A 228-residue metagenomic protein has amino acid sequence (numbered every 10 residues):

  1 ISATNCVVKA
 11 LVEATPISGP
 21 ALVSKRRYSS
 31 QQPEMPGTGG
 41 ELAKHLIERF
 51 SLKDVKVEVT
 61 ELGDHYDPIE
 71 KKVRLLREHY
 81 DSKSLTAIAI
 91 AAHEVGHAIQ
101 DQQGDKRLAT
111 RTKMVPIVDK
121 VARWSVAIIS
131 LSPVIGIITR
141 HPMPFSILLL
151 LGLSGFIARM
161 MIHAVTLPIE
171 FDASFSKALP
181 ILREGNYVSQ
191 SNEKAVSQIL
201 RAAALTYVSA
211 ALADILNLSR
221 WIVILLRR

Functional and structural regions predicted by a protein language model:
I1-A3, S125-P142, D214-R228: Juxtamembrane "helix exit" motif at the C-terminal ends of alpha-helical transmembrane segments in multi-pass membrane
S2-S18: Low-acidity, Ser/Thr- and Arg-rich intrinsically disordered low-complexity segments
T4, I17, I88, A92 (+1 more regions): Hydrophobic faces of alpha-helical transmembrane segments in multi-pass integral membrane proteins
V7-V8, P36, F145, T166: Generic alpha-helix initiation/capping and coil-helix boundary signal
A21-V121, M161-R228: Polar-ligand-bearing catalytic/cofactor-coordination segments of membrane-embedded or membrane-tethered inner-membrane
I117-S176: Hydrophobic transmembrane alpha-helical segments that form the core helix bundle of multi-pass membrane enzymes
